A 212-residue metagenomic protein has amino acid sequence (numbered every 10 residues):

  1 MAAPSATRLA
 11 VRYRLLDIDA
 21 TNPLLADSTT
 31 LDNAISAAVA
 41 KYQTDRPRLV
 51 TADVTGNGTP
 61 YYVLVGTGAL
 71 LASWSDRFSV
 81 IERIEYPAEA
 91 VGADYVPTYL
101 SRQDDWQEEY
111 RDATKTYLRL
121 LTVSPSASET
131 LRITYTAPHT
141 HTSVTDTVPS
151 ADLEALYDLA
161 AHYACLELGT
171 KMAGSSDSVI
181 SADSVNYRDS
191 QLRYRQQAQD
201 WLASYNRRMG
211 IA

Functional and structural regions predicted by a protein language model:
M1-A212: Glycine-enriched, solvent-exposed interface loops adjoining structured elements
